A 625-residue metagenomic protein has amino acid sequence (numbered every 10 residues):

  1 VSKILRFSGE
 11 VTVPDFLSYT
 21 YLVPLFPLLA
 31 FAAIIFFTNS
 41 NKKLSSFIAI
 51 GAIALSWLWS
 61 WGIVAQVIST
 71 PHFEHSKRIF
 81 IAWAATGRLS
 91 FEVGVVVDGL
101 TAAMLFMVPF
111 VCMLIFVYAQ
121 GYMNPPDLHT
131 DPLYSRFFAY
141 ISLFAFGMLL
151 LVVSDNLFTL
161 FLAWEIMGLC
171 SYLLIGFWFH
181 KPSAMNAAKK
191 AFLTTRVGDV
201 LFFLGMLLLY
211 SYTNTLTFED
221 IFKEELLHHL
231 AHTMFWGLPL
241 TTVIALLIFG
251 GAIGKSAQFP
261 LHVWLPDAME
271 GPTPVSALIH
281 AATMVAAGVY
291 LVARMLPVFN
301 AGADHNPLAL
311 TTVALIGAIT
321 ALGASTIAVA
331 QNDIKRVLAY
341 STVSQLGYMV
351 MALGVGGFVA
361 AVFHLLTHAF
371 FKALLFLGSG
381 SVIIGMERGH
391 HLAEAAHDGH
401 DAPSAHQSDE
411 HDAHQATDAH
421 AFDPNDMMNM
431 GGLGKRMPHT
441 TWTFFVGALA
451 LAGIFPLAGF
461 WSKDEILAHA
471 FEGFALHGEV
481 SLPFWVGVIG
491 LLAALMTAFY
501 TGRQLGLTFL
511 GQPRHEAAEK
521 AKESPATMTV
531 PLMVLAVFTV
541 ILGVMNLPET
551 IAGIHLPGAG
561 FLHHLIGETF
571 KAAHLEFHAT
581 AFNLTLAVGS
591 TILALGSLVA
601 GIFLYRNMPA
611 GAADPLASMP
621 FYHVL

Functional and structural regions predicted by a protein language model:
K3-I551, H574-D614, H623: ...captures the hydrophobic TM-helix bundle architecture rather than a specific catalytic motif, and can also fire on
G511, H564-G567, L625: A broad "ordered helical/assembly scaffold" signature
A552-F570: Membrane-proximal cytoplasmic C-terminal regulatory module of class A 7TM GPCRs
